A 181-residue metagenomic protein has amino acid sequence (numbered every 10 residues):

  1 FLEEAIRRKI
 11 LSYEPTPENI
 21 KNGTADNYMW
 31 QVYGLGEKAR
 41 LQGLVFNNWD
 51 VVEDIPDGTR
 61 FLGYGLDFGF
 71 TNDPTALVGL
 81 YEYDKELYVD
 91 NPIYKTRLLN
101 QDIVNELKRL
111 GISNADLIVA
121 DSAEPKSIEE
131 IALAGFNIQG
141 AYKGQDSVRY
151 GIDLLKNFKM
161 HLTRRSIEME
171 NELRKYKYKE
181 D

Functional and structural regions predicted by a protein language model:
L2-L66: ATPase catalytic-site recognition across NTP-hydrolyzing enzymes
A25-D26, G69, A123, R165: Generic detector of ordered secondary-structure context
A39, F70-T71, P125-K126: Short, solvent-exposed loop/turn segments at secondary-structure junctions
D57-Y81: Gly/Thr-rich phosphate-binding beta-strand-loop-beta motif of the actin/hexokinase/Hsp70
V78, Y83-D181: Mg2+-dependent endonuclease catalytic cores in nucleic-acid-processing enzymes, primarily RNase H-like
